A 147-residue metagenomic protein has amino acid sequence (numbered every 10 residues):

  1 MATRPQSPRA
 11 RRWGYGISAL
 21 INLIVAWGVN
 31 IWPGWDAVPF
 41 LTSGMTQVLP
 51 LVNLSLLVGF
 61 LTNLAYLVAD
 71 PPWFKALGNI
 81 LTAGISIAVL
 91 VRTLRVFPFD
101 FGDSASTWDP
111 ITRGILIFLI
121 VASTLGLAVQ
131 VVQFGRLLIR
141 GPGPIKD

Functional and structural regions predicted by a protein language model:
M1-L57: N-terminal signal-anchor transmembrane alpha-helix
M1-T3, R136-D147: Short, charged juxtamembrane terminal tails flanking transmembrane helices
N30, G34, A65, V91 (+2 more regions): Membrane-water interface at transmembrane helix exits
W35-T42, F99-W108: Membrane-interface helix termini and inter-helical loops of multi-pass transporters
T46-L56, G78-I85, T112-S123: Alpha-helical transmembrane segments of integral membrane proteins, emphasizing hydrophobic/aromatic residues
G59-R92: Loop-to-transmembrane helix junctions at the membrane interface
T82-S104, A128: C-terminal halves and exits of single transmembrane alpha-helices
D103-R140: Alpha-helical membrane-associated segments of multi-pass integral membrane proteins
